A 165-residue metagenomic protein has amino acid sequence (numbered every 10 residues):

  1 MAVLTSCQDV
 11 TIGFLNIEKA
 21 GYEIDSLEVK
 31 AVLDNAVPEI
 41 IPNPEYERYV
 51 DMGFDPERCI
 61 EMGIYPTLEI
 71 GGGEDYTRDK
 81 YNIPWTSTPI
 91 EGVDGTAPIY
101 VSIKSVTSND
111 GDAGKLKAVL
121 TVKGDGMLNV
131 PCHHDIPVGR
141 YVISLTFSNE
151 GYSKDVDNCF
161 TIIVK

Functional and structural regions predicted by a protein language model:
A2-S6: C-terminal motif of bacterial Sec signal peptides marking the signal peptidase cleavage site
Q8-K165: Non-catalytic macromolecular-recognition regions in eukaryotic signaling proteins
